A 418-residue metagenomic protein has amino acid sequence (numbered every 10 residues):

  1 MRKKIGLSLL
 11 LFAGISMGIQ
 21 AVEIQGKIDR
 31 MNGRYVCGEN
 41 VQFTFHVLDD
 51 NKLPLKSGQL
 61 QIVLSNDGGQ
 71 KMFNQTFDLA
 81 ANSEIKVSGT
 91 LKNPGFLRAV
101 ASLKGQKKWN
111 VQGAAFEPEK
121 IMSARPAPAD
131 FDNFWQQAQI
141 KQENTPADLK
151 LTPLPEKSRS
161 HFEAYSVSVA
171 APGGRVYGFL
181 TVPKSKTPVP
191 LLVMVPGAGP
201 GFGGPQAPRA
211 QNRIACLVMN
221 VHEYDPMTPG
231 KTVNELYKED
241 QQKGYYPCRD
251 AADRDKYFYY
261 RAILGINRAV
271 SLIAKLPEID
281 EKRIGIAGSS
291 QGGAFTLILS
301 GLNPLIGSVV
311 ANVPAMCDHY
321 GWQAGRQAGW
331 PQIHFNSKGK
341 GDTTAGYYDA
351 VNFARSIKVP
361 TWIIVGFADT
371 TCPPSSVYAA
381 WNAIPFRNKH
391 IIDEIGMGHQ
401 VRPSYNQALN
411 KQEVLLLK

Functional and structural regions predicted by a protein language model:
D29-G33, E143-S185: N-terminal cap/lid segment of alpha/beta-hydrolase-fold proteins
P94-G105: Short, aromatic- and glycine-rich surface loops/edge beta-strands on solvent-exposed regions
L180-V182, P188-A198: Short beta-strand element of the alpha/beta-hydrolase
F202-L264, D318-G329: Cap/lid segment of the alpha/beta-hydrolase catalytic domain
T228-T232, G293-K340, D393, V401-S404: Hydrolase active-site cap/lid region
I279-S289: Alpha/beta-hydrolase fold nucleophile elbow
I357, I363-V365: Short beta-strand/loop motif that positions the catalytic acidic residue of the alpha/beta-hydrolase fold
T371, Y378-K418: C-terminal catalytic histidine-bearing segment of alpha/beta-hydrolase fold enzymes
